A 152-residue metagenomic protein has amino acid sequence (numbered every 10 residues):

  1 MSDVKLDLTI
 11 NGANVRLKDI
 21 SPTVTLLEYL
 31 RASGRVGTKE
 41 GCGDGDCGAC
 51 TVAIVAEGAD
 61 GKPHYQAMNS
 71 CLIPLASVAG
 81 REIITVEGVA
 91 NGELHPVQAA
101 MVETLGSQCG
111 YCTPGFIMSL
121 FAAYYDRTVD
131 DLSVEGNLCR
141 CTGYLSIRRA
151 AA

Functional and structural regions predicted by a protein language model:
M1-A152: Signature of N-terminal electron-transfer/Fe-S-associated modules in redox systems
